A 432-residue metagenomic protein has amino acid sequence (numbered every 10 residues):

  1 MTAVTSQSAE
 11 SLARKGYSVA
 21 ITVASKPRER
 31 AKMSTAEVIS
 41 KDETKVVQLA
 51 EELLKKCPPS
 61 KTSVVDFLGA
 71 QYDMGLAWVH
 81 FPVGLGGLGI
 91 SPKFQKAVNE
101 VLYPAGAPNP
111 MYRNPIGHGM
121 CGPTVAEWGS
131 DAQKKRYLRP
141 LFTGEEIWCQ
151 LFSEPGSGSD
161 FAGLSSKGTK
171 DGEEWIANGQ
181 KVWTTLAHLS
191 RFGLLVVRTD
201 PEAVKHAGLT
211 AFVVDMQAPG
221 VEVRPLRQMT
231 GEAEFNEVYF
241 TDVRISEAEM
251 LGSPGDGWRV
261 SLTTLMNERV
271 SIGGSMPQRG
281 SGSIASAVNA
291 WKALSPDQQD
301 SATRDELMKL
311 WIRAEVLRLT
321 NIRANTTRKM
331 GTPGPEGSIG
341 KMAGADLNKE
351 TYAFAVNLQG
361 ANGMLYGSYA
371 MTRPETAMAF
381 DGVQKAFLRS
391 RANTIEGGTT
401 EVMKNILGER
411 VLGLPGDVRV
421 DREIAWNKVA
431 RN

Functional and structural regions predicted by a protein language model:
T2-G117, A126, A132-R136, P140-T143 (+6 more regions): Amphipathic, small/basic residue-rich leader segments at the start of a protein or domain
E37, V221-T320, N393, N427-N432: Glycine-rich beta->alpha junctions and the first turn(s) of the following alpha-helix
T62, S301-R304, E315-E375: C-terminal helix-coil-helix/basic helical segment that borders enzyme active sites and/or dimer interfaces and provides
Y72, Y352-F387, G397-I406, D417-E423: A glycine-biased, small/acidic residue-tolerant capping/turn segment at secondary-structure junctions
G144-F152, V196: A short, Trp-centered hydrophobic/proline-enriched beta-strand micro-motif
S166-T169: A structural signal for short hydrophobic beta-strand segments in well-ordered beta-sheet cores
E173-E174, N178-R224: A short core secondary-structure module
V182-A187, M229-T230, A392-G397: Glycine-rich phosphate/pyrophosphate-binding beta-alpha loops
